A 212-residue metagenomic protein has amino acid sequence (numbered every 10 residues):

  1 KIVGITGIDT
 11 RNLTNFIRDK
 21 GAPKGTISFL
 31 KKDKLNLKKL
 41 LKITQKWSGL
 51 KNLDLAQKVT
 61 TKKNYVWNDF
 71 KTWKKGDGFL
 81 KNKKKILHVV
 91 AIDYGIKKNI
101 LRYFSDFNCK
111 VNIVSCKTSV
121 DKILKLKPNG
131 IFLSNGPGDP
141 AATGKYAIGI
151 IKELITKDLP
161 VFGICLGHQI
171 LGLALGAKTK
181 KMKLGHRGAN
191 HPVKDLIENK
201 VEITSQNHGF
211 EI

Functional and structural regions predicted by a protein language model:
K1-L126, G138: RNA-binding accessory domains that recognize and position tRNA/RNA substrates
K98, E211-I212: Active-site environment of divalent metal-dependent phosphoester hydrolases
K125, G130, N135-I203, G209-E211: Cysteine-nucleophile active-site neighborhood
